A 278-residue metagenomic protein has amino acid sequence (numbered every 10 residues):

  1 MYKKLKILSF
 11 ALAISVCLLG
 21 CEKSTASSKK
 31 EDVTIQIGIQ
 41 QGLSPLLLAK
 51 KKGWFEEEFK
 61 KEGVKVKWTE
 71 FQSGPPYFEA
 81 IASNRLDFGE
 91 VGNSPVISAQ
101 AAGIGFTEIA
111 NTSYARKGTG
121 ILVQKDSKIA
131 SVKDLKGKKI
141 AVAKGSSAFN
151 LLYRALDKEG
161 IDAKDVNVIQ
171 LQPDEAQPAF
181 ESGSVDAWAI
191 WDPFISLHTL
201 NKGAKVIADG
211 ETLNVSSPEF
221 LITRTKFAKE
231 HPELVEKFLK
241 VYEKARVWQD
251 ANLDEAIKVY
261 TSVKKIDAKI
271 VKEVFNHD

Functional and structural regions predicted by a protein language model:
M1-T34: Short, low-complexity disordered leader/linker segments with a strong preference for bacterial N-terminal type II
K29-E159, N167-Q170, D186-D192, V206-I207 (+1 more regions): Short, glycine-/small- and polar/acidic-enriched structural segments that line small-molecule recognition paths
P76-F78, V96, A176-A179, F194-I195 (+1 more regions): Short, hydrophobic alpha-helical packing/hinge segments within bilobed ligand-binding/sensory domains
I121-L122, F220-I222, F227-A228: Short glycine- and hydrophobic/aromatic-rich loop-to-beta-strand nucleating segment in the catalytic cores
Q177-S182, A187: Loop-centered beta-sheet repeat module
H198: Short helix- or helix-capping micro-motifs that position conserved polar/aromatic residues at function-defining sites
K229-D278: Secondary-structure end/capping motifs
